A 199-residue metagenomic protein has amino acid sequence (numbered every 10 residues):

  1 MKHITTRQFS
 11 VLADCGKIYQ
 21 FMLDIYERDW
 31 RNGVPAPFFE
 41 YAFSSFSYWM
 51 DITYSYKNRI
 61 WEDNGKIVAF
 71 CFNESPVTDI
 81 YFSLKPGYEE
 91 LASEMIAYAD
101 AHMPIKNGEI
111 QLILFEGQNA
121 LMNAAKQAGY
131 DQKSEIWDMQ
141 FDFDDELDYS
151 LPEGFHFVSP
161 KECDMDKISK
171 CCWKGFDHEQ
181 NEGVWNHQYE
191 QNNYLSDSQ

Functional and structural regions predicted by a protein language model:
M1-C15, F21-I25, D131, D142-C163: Conserved N-terminal entry element of GNAT/NAT acetyltransferase domains
R7, V11-C15, I25-M103: Conserved donor-binding loop and adjoining core beta-sheet/short helix segment in diverse acyl/aminoacyl transferases
G16, M122-N123, D166: Alpha-helical elements of the RecA-like P-loop NTPase motor core of helicases
Y19-Y26, I168-C172: Hydrophobic alpha-helical core bundles mediating ligand binding, dimerization, or RNAP-core interactions
F38-Y41, L147-Q199: Flexible, substrate/cofactor-facing loop regions flanked by secondary structure within enzyme catalytic domains
Y56-N58, S134-D138, S198-Q199: Short hydrophobic/aromatic beta-strand or adjacent loop that forms the aromatic wall/cage of a ligand/substrate-binding
R59-W61, M139-F143, M165: Catalytic cores of nucleotide-enabled group-transfer and carboxylate-activating enzymes in metabolic and assembly-line
I67, E74-E153: Acyl-donor-binding surface of acyltransferase catalytic domains
